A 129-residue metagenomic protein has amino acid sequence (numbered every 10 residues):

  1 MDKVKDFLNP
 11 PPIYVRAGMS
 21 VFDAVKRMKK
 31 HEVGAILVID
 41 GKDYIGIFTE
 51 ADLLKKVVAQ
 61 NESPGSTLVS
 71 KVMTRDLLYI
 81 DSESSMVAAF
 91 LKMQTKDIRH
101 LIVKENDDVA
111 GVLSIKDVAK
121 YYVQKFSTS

Functional and structural regions predicted by a protein language model:
D2, M19, F48, T67 (+2 more regions): Short beta-to-alpha loop/turn elements within the nucleotide-binding domains of ABC transporters
D2-P12, T67-L77: Bateman (tandem CBS) regulatory domains
K5, I13, F22, L54-K55 (+2 more regions): Nucleotide phosphate-binding site architecture
Y14-E32, I39, I80-D97, K104 (+2 more regions): The conserved cystathionine-beta-synthase
M28-H31, I36-D52, M93, L101-K116: A glycine-centered beta-loop-beta connector
K42, V58, S82: Short coil/turn segments
L54-T67, A119-S129: A short, polar/charged loop-to-alpha-helix boundary motif
